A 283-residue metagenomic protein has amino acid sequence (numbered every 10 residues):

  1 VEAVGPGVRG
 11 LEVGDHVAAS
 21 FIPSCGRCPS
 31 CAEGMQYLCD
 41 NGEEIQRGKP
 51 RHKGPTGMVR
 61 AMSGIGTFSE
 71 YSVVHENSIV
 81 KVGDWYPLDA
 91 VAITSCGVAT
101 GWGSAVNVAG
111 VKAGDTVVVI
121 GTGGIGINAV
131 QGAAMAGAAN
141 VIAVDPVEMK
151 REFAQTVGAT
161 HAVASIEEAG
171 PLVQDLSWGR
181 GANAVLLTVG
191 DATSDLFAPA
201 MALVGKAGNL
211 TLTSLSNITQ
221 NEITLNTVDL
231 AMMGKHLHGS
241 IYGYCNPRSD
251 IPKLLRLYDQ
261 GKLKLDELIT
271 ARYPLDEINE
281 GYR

Functional and structural regions predicted by a protein language model:
V1-A32, Y37, S63, G83-W85: Glycine-rich beta-strand-centered segment in the early N-terminal region that forms part of a ligand/cofactor-binding
F21-N77: Cysteine-cluster motifs in flexible loop/terminal segments that predominantly coordinate metals
F68, I79, V98, A182 (+2 more regions): A general structural signal for well-ordered alpha-helical segments in protein cores
E70-Y71, N77-I79, G83-P171: Mid-domain Rossmann-like dinucleotide-binding core that forms the NAD(H)/NADP(H) cofactor-binding site
A109-K112, M135-A136, E148-H236: Glycine-rich cofactor phosphate-binding loops and adjacent beta1-alpha1 units of small-molecule cofactor enzyme domains
E167-E168, A198-A202, K206, Y244-R283: C-terminal hydrophobic helical "lid"/dimerization subdomain of Rossmann-like NAD(P)H-dependent oxidoreductases
